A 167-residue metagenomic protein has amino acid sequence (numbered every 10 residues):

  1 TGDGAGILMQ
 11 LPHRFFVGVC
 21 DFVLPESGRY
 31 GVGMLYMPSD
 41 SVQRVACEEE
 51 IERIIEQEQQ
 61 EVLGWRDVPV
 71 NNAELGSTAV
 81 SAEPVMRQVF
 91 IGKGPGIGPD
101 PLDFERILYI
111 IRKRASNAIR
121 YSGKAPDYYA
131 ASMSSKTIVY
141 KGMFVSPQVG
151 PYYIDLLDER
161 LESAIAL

Functional and structural regions predicted by a protein language model:
T1-A166: N-terminal segments that mediate ammonia production and transfer in glutamine-dependent amidotransferase systems
